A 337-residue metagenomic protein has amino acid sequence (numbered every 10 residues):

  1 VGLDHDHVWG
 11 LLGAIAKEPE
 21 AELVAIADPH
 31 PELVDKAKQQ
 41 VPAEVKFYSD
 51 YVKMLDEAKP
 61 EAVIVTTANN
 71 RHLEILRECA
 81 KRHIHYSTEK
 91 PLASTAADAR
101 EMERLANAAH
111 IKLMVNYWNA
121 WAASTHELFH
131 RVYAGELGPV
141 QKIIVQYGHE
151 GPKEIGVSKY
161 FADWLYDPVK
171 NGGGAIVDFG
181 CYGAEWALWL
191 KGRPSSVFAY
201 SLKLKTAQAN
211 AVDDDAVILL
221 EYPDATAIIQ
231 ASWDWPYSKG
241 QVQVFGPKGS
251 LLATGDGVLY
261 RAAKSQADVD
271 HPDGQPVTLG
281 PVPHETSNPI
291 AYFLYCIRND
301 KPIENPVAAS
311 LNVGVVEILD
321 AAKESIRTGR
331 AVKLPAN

Functional and structural regions predicted by a protein language model:
V1-P42: N-terminal Rossmann-like dinucleotide-binding module
D6, E32, T278-A291: Active-site loop of classical SDR/Rossmann-like NAD(P)-dependent oxidoreductases, centered on the catalytic Tyr-X3-Lys
L33, V45-L105: Beta-loop-alpha module in the N-terminal Rossmann-like domain of NAD(P)-dependent dehydrogenases, especially those
A62-I64, Y292-N337: C-terminal helix-rich "cap/oligomerization" subdomain common to oxidoreductases
E101-N119, P139-Q141: Rossmann-fold dehydrogenase core element
N119-A209, G329: Predominantly a Rossmann-like dinucleotide-binding segment in NAD(P)-dependent oxidoreductases
A184-V258, P289-P302, D320-A321: Contiguous beta-strand/loop segments that form the cofactor/metal-binding neighborhood of enzyme cores
